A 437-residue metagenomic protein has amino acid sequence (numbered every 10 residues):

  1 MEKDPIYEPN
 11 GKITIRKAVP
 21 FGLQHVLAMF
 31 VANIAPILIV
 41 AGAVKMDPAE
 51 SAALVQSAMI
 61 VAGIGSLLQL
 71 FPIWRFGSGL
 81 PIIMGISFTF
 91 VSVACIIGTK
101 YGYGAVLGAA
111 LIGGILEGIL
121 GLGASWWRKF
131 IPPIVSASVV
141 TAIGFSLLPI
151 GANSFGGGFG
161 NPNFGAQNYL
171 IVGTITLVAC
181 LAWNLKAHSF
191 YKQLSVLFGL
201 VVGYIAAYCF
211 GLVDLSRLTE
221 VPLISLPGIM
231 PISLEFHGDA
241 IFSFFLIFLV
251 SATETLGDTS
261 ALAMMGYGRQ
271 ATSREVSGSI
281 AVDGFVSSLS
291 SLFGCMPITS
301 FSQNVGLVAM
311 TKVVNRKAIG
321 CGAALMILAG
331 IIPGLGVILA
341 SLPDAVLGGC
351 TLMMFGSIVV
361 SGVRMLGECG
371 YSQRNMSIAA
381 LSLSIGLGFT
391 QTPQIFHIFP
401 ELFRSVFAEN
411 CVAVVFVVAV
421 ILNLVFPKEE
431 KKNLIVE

Functional and structural regions predicted by a protein language model:
M1-F21, S216-I229, M264-A271, E275 (+1 more regions): Intrinsically disordered, low-complexity non-transmembrane regions of multi-pass membrane transporters
M1-P81, T89-I97: N-terminal signal-anchor module of multipass membrane proteins
Y7-T14, M230-D239, T272-S273, S372 (+2 more regions): Helix-boundary and loop/linker segments of multi-pass membrane transporters
I15-K17, A41-G77, F245-R316, V436: Membrane-embedded helical hairpins/re-entrant loop segments and their flanking transmembrane helices within multi-pass
R16-A28, G165-T176, L194-S195, F210 (+2 more regions): Hydrophobic, membrane-embedded alpha-helices of multi-pass small-molecule transporters
I37-A41, V91-T99, S125, P149-G156 (+4 more regions): Generic transmembrane alpha-helix signature in multi-pass membrane proteins, especially transporters/channels
A53-L54, R75-F88, K129-S138, Y191-L197 (+4 more regions): Short, non-helical or kinked segments that cap or interrupt transmembrane helices
I97-S216, A323, L328-L434: Membrane-embedded alpha-helical modules
